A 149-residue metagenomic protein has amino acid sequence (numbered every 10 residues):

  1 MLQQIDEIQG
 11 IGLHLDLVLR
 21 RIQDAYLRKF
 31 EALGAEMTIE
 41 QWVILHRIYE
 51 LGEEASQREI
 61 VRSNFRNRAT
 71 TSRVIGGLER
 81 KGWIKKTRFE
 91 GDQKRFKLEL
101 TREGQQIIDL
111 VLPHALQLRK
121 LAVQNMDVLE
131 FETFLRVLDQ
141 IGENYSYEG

Functional and structural regions predicted by a protein language model:
M1-E7, L129-G149: C-terminal regulatory/oligomerization modules of transcriptional regulators
M1-G34: N-terminal leader segment of winged-helix/HTH proteins
E7, I11, E40-Q41, S56 (+2 more regions): N-terminal positioning helix adjacent to the helix-turn-helix/winged-helix DNA-binding module
Q9-G12, D16, R20, F65 (+3 more regions): Short amphipathic alpha-helical segments with heptad-repeat character
L19, H46-E50, L112, D139: Short, locally clustered residues in the helix-turn-helix/winged-helix DNA-binding domain
D24-T70: N-terminal helix-turn-helix DNA-binding core of bacterial DNA-binding proteins
Q57, I75-G76: Short, hydrophobic-biased segments on the C-terminal half of alpha helices that form "recognition helices"
G76-R136: Charged, amphipathic alpha-helical coiled-coil/dimerization segments
